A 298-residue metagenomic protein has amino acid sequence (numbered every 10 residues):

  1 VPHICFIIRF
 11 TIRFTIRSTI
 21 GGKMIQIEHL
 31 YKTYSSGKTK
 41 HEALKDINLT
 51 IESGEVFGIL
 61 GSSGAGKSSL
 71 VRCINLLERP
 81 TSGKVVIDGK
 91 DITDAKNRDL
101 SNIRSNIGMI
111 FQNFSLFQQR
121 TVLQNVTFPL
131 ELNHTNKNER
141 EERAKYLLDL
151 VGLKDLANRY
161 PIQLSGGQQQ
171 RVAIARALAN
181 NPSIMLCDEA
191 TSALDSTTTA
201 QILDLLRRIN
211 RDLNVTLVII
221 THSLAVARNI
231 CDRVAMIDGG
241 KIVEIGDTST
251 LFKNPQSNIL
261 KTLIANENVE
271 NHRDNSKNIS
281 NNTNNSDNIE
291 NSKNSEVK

Functional and structural regions predicted by a protein language model:
N75: Helix-to-loop junction immediately C-terminal to a conserved catalytic motif
D91, E131, N138-D155: Conserved ABC ATPase "signature" region
Y160-L164, Q168: Conserved ABC ATPase signature
A179-S183: A short, proline-enriched helix->beta-strand linker immediately N-terminal to the Walker B motif in ABC-type P-loop
M185-D188: Catalytic Walker B motif of ABC-type/P-loop ATPase nucleotide-binding domains
A227-N229: A short, surface-exposed alpha-helical micro-motif characterized by mixed small hydrophobic and charged/polar residues
I245-G246: ABC ATPase "signature
